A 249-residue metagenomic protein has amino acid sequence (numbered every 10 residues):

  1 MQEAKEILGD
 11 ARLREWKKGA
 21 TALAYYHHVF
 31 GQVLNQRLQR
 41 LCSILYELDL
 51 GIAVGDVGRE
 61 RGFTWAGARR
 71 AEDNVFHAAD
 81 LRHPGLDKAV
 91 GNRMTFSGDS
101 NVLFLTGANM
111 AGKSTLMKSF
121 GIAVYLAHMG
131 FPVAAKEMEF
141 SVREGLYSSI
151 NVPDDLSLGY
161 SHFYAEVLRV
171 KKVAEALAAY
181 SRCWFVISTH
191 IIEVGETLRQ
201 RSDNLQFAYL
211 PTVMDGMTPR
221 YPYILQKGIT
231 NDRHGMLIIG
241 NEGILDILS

Functional and structural regions predicted by a protein language model:
M1-S100, A174: Alpha-helical bundle segments enriched in helix-capping/polar residues
V54, R61-S249: ATPase nucleotide-binding head domains, primarily ABC-like/P-loop NTPase cores
